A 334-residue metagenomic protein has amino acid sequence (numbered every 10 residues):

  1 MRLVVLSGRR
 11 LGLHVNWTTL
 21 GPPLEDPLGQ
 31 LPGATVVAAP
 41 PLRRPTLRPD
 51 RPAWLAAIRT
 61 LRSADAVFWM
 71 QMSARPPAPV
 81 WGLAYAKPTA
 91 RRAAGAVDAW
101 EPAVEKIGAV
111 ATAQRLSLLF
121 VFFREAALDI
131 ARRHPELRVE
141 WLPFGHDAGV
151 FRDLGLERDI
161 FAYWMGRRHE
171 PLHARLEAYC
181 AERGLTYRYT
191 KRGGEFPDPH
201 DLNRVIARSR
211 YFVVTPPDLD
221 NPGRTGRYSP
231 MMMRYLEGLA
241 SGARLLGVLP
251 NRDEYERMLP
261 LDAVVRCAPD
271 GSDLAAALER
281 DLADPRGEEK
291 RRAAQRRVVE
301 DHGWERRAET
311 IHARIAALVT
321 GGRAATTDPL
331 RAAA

Functional and structural regions predicted by a protein language model:
M1-A57, M70-P79, A99-A109, Q114-M258 (+2 more regions): Nucleotide-sugar donor-binding catalytic core of glycosyltransferases
W54-R62, G82-Y85, A277-D281: Short amphipathic alpha-helix with an adjacent loop that forms part of the alpha/beta core around
A64, L261-D262: Glycine-centered loop/turn motifs
Y85-W100: Active-site proximal beta-strand in glycosyltransferases
M232, V264-G271, R280-P285: Conserved acidic donor-binding segment of nucleotide-sugar-dependent glycosyltransferases
L282-A316: A charged, aromatic-enriched C-terminal amphipathic alpha-helix characteristic of glycosyltransferases across folds
W304-A334: C-terminal alpha-helical cap of glycosyltransferases
